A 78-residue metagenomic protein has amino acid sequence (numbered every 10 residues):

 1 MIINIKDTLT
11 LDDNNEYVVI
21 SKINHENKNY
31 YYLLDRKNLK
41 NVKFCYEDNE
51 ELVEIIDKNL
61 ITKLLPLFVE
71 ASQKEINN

Functional and structural regions predicted by a protein language model:
M1-L11, N15-N78: Motif-centric detector for short Cys/His coordination patterns
